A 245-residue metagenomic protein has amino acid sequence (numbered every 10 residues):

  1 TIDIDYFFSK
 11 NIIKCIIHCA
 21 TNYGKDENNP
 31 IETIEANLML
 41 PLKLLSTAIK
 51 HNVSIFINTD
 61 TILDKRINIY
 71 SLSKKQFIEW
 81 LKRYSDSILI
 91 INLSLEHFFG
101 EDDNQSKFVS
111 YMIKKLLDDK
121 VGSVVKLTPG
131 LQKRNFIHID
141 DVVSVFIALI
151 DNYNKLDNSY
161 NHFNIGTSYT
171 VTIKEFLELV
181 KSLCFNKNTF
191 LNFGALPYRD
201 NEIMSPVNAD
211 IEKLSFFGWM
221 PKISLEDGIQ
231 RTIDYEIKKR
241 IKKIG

Functional and structural regions predicted by a protein language model:
T1-A36, L63: NAD(P)H-binding glycine-rich loop region in Rossmannoid oxidoreductase-like domains and their noncatalytic homologs
C15-H18, E35, M39-L72, I91: Conserved Rossmann-fold NAD(P)-dependent oxidoreductase catalytic core, especially the SDR/UDP-sugar
A20-T21, I57-T61, S94-E96, L131 (+1 more regions): Active-site beta-alpha turn of Rossmann-fold NAD(P)-dependent dehydrogenases/reductases
T21-K25, T61-K65, H97-D103, T170: Active-site proximal helix/loop that lines the substrate pocket of Rossmann-like NAD(P)-dependent oxidoreductase domains
L44, L81, M112, K213-L214: Structural element of the ATP-grasp superfamily
N52-F56, I88-L89, G122, Y160: Active-site loop of short-chain dehydrogenase/reductase
I67-S71, K75, E79-R134, I139-I150 (+1 more regions): NAD(P)-dependent short-chain dehydrogenase/reductase
D118-G245: C-terminal substrate-binding subdomain of Rossmann-fold SDR/epimerase-dehydratase oxidoreductases
